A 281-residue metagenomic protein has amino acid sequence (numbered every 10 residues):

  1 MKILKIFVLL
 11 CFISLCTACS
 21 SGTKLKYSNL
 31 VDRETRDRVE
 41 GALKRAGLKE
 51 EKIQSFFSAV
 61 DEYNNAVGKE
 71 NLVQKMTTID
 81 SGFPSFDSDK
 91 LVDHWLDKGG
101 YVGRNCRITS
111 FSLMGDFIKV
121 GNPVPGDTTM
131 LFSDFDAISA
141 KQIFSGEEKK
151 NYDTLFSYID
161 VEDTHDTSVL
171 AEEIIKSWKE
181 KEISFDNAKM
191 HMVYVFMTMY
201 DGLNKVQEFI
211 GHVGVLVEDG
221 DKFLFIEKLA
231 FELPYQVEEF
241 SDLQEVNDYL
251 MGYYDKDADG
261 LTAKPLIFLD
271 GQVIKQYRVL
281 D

Functional and structural regions predicted by a protein language model:
L4-L15: Sec-dependent N-terminal signal peptides
A18-D281: Cysteine-nucleophile amide-bond enzymes
